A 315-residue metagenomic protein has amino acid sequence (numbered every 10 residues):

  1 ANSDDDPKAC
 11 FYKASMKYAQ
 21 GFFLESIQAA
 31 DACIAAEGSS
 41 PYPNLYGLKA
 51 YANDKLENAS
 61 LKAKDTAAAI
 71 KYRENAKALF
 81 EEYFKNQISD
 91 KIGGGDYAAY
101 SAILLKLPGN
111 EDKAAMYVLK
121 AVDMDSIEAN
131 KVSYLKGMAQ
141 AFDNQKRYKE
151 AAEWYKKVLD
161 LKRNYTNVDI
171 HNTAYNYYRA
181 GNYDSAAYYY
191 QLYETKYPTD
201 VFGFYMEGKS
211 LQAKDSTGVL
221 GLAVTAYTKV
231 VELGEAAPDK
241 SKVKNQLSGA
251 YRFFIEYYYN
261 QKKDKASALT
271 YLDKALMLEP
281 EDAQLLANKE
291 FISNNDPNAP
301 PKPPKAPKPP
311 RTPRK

Functional and structural regions predicted by a protein language model:
A1-P280, Q284-N298, K308-T312: Alpha-solenoid helical repeat scaffolds
